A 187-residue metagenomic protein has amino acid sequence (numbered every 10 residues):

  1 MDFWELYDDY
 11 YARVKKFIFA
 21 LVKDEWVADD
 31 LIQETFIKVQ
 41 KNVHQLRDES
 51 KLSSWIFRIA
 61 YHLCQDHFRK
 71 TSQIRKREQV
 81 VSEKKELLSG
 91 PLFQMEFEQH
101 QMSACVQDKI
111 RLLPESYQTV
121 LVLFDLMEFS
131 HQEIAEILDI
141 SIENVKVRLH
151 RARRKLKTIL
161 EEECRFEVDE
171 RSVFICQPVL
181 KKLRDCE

Functional and structural regions predicted by a protein language model:
M1-K16, I32: A short, charge-rich alpha-helical start-of-domain segment used by transcription regulators
D2, R154-E187: C-terminal edge and immediately downstream basic/flexible tail or linker adjoining helix-turn-helix-like DNA-binding
D30-I37, S50-H62: Structural recognition of an alpha-helix C-terminal capping motif at a helix-to-coil junction
F36-K51, T71: Sigma70-family region 2
R47, R58-Q79, Q99: Arg/Lys-rich amphipathic alpha helix in sigma70-family domain 2
H67-S89, R165-D169: Short, basic/polar amphipathic helix motif occurring as a linker/hinge flanking DNA-binding modules in transcription
R111, E115, T119, M127-N144: Helix-turn-helix DNA-binding module
L138-E162: DNA-recognition helix of helix-turn-helix
